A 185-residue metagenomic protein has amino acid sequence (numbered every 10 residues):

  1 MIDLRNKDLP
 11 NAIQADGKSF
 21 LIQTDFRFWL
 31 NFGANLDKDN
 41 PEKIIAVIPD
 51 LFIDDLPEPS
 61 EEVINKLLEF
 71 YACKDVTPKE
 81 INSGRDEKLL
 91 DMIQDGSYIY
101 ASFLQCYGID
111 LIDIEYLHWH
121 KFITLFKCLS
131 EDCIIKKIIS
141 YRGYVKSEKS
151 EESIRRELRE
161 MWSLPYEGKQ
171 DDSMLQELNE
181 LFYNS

Functional and structural regions predicted by a protein language model:
M1-L21, N35-K38, I45-S185: Charged interaction scaffolds used for protein-protein
Q23-L30: A short, sequence-level motif marking secondary-structure junctions
